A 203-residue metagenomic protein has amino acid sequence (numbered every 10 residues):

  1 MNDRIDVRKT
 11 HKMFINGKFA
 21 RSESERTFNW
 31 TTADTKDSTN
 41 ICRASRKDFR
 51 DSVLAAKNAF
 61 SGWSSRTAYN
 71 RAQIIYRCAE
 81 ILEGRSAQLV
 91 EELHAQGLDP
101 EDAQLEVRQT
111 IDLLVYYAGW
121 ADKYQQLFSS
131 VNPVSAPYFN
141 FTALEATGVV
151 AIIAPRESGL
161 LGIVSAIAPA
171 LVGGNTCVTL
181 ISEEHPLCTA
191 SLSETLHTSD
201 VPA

Functional and structural regions predicted by a protein language model:
M1-P137: N-terminal Rossmann-like NAD(P)+-binding subdomain of aldehyde/semialdehyde dehydrogenases
Y124-A203: Rossmann-like NAD(P) dinucleotide-binding subdomain of oxidoreductase/dehydrogenase enzymes
